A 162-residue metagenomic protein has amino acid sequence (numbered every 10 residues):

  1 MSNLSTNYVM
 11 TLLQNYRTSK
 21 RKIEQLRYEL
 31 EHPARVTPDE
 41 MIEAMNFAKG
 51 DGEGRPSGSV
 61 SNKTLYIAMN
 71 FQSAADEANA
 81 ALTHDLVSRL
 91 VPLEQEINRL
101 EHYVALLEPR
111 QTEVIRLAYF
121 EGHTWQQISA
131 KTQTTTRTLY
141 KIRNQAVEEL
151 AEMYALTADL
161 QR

Functional and structural regions predicted by a protein language model:
M1-Y103, A155-R162: N-terminal interaction/assembly modules
L106-H123: Short amphipathic alpha helix immediately N-terminal
E121-T138: Helix-turn-helix DNA-binding module
T134-R137, E149, L160-Q161: Juxtamembrane/interface motifs at transmembrane-helix termini
V147-Y154: C-terminal flanking helix
